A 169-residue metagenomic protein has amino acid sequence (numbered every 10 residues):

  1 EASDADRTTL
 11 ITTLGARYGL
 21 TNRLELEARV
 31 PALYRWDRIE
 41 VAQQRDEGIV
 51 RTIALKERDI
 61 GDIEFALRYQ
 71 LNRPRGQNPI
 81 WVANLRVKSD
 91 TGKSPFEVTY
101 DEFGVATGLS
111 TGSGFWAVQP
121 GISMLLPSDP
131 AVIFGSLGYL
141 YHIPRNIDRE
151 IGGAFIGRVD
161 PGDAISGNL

Functional and structural regions predicted by a protein language model:
E1-S89, G104-L109, W116-G135, Y139-Y141 (+1 more regions): Transmembrane beta-barrel domains of Gram-negative outer membranes and organellar outer membranes
G92: Short, acidic Gly/Pro/Ser/Thr-rich loop/turn segments
P95-E97: Intrinsically disordered, low-complexity linker/loop segments enriched in Gly/Pro and charged/polar residues
Y100: Active-site neighborhood of divalent metal-dependent phosphoester bond hydrolases
